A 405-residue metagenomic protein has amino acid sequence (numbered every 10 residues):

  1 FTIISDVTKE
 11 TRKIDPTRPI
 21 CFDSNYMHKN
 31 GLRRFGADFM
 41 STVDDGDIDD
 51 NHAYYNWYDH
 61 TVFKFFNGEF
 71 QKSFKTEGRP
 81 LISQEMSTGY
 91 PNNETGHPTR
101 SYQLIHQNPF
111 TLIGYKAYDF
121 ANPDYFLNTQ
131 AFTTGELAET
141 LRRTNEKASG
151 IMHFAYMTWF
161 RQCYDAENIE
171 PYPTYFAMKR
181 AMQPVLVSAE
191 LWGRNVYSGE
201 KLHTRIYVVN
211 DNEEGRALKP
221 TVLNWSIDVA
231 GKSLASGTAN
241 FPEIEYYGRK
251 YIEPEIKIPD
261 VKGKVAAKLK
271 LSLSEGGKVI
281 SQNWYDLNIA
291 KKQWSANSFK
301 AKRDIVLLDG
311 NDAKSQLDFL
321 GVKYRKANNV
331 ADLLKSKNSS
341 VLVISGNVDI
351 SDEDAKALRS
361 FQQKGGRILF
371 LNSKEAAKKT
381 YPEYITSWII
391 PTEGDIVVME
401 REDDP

Functional and structural regions predicted by a protein language model:
F1-I169: Substrate-binding/catalytic cleft of secreted carbohydrate-active enzymes, primarily glycoside hydrolases
F63-F65, V330-N338, E353: Short amphipathic alpha-helix with an adjacent loop that forms part of the alpha/beta core around
H153-N212, T221, Y285: Aromatic-rich peripheral "rim/lid" segments of glycoside hydrolase catalytic domains that contact and position glycan
K201-E243, K250-K257, V265-E275: Beta-strand-rich binding/interaction modules
F241-E243, K278-F299: Short beta-strand elements
A296-N311, V343-I344: Short hydrophobic beta-strand segments
L308-D309, Q316-K337, G346: A short, well-structured beta->alpha microelement
V348-P405: A glycine-rich, often tryptophan-bearing local segment used as a flexible ligand/cofactor-contacting loop or short
